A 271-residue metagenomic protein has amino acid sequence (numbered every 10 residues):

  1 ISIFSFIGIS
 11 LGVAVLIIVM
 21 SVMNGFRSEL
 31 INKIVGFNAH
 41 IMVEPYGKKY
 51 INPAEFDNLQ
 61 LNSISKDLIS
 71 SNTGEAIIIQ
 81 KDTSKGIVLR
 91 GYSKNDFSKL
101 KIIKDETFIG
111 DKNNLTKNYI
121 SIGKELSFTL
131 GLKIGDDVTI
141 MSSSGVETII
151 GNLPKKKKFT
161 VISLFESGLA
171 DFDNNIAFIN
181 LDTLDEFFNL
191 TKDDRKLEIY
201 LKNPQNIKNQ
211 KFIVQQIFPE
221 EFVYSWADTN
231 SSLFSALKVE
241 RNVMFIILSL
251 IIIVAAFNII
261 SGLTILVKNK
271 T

Functional and structural regions predicted by a protein language model:
S2-N24, K238-T271: Hydrophobic alpha-helical transmembrane segments of multi-pass inner-membrane transport and secretion
M23, R27-D57: Membrane-interface junction motifs in transport/secretion proteins
H40-M42, Y119, K196-E198: Short aromatic/hydrophobic contact patches that present stacked aromatics for nucleic-acid/ligand binding
G47-I51, Q80, P204-Q205: Solvent-exposed loop/turn segments connecting transmembrane beta-strands in outer-membrane beta-barrel proteins
E55-N62, I103, Q210-F218: Short amphipathic alpha-helices in soluble, non-transmembrane regions that often serve as interface/regulatory elements
L61-K192: A structural signal for hydrophobic secondary-structure junctions, strongest on transmembrane helix-loop-helix units
N152-M244: Mechanotransmission and gating elements of multispan inner-membrane complexes involved in transport and envelope
